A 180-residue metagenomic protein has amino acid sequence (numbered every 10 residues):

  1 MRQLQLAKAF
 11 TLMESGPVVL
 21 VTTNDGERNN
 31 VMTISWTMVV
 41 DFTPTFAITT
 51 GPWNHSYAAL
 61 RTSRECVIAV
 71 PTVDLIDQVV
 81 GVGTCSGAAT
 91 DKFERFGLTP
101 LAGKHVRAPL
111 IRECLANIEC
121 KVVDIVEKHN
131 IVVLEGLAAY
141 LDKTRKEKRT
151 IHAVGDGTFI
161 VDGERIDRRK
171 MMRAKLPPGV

Functional and structural regions predicted by a protein language model:
M1-V180: Basic, polyanion-binding surface patches
